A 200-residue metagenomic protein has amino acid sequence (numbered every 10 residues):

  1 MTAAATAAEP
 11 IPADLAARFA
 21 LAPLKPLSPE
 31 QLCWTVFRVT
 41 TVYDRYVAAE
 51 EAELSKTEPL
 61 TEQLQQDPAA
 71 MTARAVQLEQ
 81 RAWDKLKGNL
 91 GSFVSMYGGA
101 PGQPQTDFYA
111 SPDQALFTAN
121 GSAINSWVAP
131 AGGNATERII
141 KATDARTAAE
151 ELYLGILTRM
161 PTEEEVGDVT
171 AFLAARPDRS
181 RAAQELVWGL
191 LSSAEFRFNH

Functional and structural regions predicted by a protein language model:
M1-T162, P177, L190-H200: An acidic, gly/pro-interrupted, aromatic-rich
G167-P177: Amphipathic alpha-helical segments that form the core helices of the histone-fold
L186: Globin-like tetrapyrrole-binding proteins
